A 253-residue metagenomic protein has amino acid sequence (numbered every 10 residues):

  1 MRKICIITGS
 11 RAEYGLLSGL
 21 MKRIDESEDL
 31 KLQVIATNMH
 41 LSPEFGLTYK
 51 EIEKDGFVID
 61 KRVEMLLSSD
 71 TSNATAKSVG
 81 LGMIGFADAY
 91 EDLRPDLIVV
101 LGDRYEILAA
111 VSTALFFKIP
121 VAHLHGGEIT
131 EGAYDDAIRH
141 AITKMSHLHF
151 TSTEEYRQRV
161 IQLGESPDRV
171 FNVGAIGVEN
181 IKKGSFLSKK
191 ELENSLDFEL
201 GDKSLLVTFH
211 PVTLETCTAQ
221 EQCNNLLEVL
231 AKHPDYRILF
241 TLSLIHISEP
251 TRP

Functional and structural regions predicted by a protein language model:
C5-T8, Y14-D25, M65-P167: Active-site and donor-binding regions of nucleotide-sugar-utilizing enzymes
I6, V34-A36, V100, H123 (+3 more regions): Structural beta-sheet core signal
I7, L41-P43, S146-E221: A nucleotide-sugar donor-handling region in carbohydrate enzymes
G9-S10, A36-M39, G126, A175 (+1 more regions): Cofactor-binding loop segments of dinucleotide-utilizing enzymes, especially the Rossmann-like FAD- and NAD(P)+-binding
D29-K31, L227-S243: A conserved nucleotide-sugar
K31-S78: Conserved nucleotide-sugar phosphate-binding/catalytic loop shared by glycosyltransferases and other
D136-A137, A219-L227: Charged helix-capping and loop-helix junction motifs
L242-P253: Residue-level detector of conserved catalytic or cofactor/ligand-binding positions in enzyme active sites
